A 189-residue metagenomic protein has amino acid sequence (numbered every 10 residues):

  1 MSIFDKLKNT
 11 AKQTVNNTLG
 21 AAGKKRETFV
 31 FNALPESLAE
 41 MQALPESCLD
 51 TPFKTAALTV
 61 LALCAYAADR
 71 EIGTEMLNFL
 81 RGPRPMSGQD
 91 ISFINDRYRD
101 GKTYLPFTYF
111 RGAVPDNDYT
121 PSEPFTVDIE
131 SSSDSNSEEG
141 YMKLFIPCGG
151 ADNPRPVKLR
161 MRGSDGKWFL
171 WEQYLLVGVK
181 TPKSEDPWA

Functional and structural regions predicted by a protein language model:
M1-T28: Glycine- and small hydrophobic-rich membrane-insertion segments that are intrinsically disordered in solution
F4-K12, A68, E123-P124, D134: Large, modular interaction/toxin scaffolds in secreted and membrane-associated proteins
A21-R111: Core segments of small alpha/beta cavity-forming domains
L63, L80-R81, V127, L144-I146 (+2 more regions): Generic hydrophobic secondary-structure signal
S92-G150: Surface-exposed, charged secondary-structure patches
P147-W188: Short beta-strand edge/turn micro-motifs at domain boundaries
